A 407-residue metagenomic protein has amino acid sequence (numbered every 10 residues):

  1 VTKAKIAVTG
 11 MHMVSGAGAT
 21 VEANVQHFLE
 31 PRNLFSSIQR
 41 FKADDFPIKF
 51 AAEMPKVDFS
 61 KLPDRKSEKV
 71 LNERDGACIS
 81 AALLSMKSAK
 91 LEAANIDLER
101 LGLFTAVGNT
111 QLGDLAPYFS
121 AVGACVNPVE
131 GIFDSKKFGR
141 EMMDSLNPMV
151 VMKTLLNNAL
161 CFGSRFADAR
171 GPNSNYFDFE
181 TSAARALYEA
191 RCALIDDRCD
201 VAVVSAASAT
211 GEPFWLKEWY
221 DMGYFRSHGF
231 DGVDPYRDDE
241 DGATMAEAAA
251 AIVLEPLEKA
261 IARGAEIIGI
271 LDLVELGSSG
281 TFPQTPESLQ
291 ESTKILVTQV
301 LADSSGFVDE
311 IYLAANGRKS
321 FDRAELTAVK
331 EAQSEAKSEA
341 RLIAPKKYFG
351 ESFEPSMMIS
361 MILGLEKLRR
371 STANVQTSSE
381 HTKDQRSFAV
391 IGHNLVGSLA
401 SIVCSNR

Functional and structural regions predicted by a protein language model:
V1-S67, E258-L271, M358-N374, N406-R407: ACP-dependent fatty acid/polyketide chain-elongation machinery
K5-T9, R32-S37, G229-E310, K383-Q385 (+2 more regions): Condensing-enzyme catalytic core mediating Claisen C-C bond formation in acyl metabolism
A7, R40, N95-T105, S174-D178 (+5 more regions): Beta-strand segments within the central parallel beta-sheet cores of soluble alpha/beta enzyme folds
V8, N24, L29-A167, G171-N173 (+4 more regions): Conserved beta-ketoacyl condensing-enzyme motif
M13-S15, E22, D64-L83, A121 (+6 more regions): Active-site pocket-shaping loop/turn-to-helix segments
C78-L91, L156-L160, S164-A167, N173-S208 (+3 more regions): Active-site-proximal alpha-helical scaffold in enzymes
V126-D144, Y188, C192-D196, S208-I261 (+1 more regions): Glycine-/small-residue-rich "gating" segment that lines the acyl/pantetheine channel and substrate pocket
R198-M222, R226-D241, V274-S288, L313-R323 (+2 more regions): Acyl-CoA/ACP chain-elongation machinery
